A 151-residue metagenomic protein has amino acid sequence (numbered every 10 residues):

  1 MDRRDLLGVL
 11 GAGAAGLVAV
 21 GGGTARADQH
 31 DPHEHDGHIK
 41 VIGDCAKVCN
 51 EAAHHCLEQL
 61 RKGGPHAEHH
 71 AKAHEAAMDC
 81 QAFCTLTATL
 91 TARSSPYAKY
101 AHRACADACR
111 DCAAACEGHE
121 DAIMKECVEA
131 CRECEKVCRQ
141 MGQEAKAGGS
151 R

Functional and structural regions predicted by a protein language model:
M1-A14: N-terminal secretory signal peptides and thylakoid transit peptides that target proteins across membranes
A12, C112-R151: Preference for long, well-ordered alpha-helical segments
G13-G16, G23-A25: Cleavable N-terminal signal peptides
G21-E51: C-terminal segment of N-terminal export signals and the immediately downstream linker at the start of the mature
H35-H38, K62-H74, S94-K99, E117-K125: Alpha-helical rod/repeat scaffolding segments in eukaryotic adaptors/tethers and long-chain four-helix cytokines
K47, H54, E75, A82 (+4 more regions): Cys/His-enriched microdomains
H55-T89: Alpha-helical segments in soluble extracytoplasmic regions
Q81-H119, A130: Long, amphipathic, charge-rich alpha-helical segments that form helical bundles/coiled-coils
